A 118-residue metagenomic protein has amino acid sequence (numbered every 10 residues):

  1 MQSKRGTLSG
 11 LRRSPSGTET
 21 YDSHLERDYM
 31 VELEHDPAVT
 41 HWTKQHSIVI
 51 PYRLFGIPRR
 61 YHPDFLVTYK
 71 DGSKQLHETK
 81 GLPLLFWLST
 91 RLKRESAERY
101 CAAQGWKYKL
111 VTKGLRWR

Functional and structural regions predicted by a protein language model:
M1-R118: Electrostatic, structured charged patches in enzyme active sites and in nucleic-acid/phosphate-binding
